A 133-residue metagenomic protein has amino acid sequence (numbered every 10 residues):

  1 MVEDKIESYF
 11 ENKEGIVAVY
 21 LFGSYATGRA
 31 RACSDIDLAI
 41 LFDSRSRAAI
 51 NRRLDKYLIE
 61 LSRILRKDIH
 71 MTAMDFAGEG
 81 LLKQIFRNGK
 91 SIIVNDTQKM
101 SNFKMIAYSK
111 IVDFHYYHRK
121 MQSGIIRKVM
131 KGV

Functional and structural regions predicted by a protein language model:
M1-A18, T27-G28, A32, R45-V133: Catalytic core of pol beta-like nucleotidyltransferases
S24: Conserved H-loop
S34-I36: Change "...and in nucleic-acid phosphodiester-cleaving endonucleases..." to "...and in nucleic-acid processing enzymes
A39-D43: Short hydrophobic/aromatic beta-strand micro-patches that form the beta-sheet surface supporting nucleotide- or nucleic
